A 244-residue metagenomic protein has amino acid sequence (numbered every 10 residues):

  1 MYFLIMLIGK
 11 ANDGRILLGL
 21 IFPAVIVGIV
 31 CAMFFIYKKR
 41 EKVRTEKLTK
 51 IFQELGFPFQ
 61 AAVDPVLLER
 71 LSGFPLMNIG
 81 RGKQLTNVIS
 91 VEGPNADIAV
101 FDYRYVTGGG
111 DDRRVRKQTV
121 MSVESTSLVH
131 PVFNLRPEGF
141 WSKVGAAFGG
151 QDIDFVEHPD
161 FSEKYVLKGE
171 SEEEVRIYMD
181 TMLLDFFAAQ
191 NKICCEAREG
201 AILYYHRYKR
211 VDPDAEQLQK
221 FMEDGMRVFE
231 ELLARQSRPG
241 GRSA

Functional and structural regions predicted by a protein language model:
M1-E41, G145: Alpha-helical transmembrane spans
E46-E69, F74-A244: Charged, low-complexity intrinsically disordered regions
